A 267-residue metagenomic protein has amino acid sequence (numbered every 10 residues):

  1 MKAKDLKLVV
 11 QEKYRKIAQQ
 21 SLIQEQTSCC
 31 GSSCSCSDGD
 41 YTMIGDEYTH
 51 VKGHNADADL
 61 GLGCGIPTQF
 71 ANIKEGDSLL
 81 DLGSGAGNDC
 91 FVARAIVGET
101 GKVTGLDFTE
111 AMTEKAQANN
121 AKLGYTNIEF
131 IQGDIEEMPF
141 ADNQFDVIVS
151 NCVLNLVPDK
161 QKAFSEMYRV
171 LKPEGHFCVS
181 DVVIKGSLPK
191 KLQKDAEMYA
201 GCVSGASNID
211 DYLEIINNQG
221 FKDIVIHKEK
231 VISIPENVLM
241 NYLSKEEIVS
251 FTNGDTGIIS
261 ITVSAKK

Functional and structural regions predicted by a protein language model:
K13-E75, L80: Class I SAM-dependent transferase core
R15-I17, N217-K267: C-terminal lobe and adjacent flexible extensions of AdoMet/dcAdoMet transferase-like proteins
D57-A58, I66, E75-E137: Class I SAM-dependent methyltransferase SAM/SAH-binding core
L79, I148-V149: Hydrophobic beta-strand segment of the Class I
V97-G98, V157-P158, L171-P173: Helix-to-beta-strand junctions that scaffold the AdoMet/dcAdoMet cofactor pocket in Class I SAM-dependent enzymes
Q161-H176: A short glycine-rich, Lys/Arg-flanked "PGG" loop and its adjoining helix->strand segment in the class I
V183-V203: Short, glycine-/aromatic-enriched active-site segment of Class I SAM-dependent methyltransferases
G205-G220: Short alpha-helix
